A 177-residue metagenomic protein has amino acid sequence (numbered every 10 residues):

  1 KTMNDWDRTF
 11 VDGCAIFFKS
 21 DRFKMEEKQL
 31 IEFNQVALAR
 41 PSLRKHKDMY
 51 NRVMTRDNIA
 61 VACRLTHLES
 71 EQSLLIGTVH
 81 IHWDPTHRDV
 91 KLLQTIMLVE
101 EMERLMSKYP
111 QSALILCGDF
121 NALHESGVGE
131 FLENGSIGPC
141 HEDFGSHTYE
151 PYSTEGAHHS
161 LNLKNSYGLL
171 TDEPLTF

Functional and structural regions predicted by a protein language model:
K1-H82: Structured beta-strand-rich core segments of catalytic domains in phosphoester-bond hydrolases
T86-F177: Metal-dependent phosphoesterases centered on the DNase I-like endonuclease/exonuclease/phosphatase
